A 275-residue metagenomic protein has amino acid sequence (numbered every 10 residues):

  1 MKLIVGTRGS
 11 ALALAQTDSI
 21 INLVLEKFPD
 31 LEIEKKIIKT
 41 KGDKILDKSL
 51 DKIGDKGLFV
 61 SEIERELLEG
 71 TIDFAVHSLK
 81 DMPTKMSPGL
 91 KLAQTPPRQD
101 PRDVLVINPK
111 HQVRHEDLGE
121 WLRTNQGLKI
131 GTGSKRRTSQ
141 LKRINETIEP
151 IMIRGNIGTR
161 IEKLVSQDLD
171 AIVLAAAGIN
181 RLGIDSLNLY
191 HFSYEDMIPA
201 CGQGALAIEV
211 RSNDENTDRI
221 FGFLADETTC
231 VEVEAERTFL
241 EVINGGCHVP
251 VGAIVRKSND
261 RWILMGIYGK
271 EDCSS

Functional and structural regions predicted by a protein language model:
M1-K39, K44-I45, K52, L79 (+2 more regions): Small-molecule-sensing regulatory modules
I4-G6, A75, A93, G131 (+1 more regions): Short, well-ordered beta-strand segments
I45-I53, S87-L90: Glycine-rich loop at the start of a catalytic domain that most often binds anionic cofactors/ligands
K48-F74: Short, structured active-site "lid" loops
L50-I53, L105, T124, F192: Short clusters of hydrophobic/aromatic residues that line enzyme substrate/ligand-binding pockets
R65, E120-W121, E162: Alpha-helical segments flanking ligand/cofactor-binding loops in enzyme cores
D73-F74, K91, V104, L128-K129 (+4 more regions): Structural motif
L79-K80, P88-T147: A conserved helix-loop-strand patch within extracytoplasmic ligand-binding domains of the periplasmic binding
